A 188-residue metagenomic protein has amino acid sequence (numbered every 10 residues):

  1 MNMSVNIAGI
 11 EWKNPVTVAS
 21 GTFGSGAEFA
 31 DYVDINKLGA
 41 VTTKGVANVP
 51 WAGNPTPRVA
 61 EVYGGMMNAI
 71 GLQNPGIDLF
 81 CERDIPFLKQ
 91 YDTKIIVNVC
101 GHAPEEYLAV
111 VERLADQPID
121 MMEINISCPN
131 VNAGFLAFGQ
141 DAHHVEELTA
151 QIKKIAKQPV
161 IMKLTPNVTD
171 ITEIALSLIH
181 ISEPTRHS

Functional and structural regions predicted by a protein language model:
M1-I95, G101: N-terminal capping/small domains of soluble enzymes
V5, C81-K89, A115, T149-A156 (+1 more regions): Surface-exposed amphipathic alpha-helices with a cationic face
G21-F23, N98-A109, I161-S177: Active-site glycine- and acidic-residue-rich loops that bind and position anionic ligands or nucleotide-like cofactors
A47-A52, I126-F138: Conserved radical SAM core fold
I77-C81, V131-I152, V168-D170: Active-site-adjacent beta->alpha loops and helix N-cap segments on the catalytic face of soluble alpha/beta enzymes
I179-E183, H187-S188: Single conserved hydrophobic/aromatic residue that forms the stacking wall/gate of nucleotide- or nucleobase-binding
